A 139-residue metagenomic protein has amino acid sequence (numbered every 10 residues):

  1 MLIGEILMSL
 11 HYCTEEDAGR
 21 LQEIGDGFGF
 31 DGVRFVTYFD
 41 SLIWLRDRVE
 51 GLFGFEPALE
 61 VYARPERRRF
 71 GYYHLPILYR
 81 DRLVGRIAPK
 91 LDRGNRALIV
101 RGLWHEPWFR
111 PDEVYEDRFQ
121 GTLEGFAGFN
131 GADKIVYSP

Functional and structural regions predicted by a protein language model:
M1-P139: Long, charged, low-complexity, helical-prone intrinsically disordered regions
